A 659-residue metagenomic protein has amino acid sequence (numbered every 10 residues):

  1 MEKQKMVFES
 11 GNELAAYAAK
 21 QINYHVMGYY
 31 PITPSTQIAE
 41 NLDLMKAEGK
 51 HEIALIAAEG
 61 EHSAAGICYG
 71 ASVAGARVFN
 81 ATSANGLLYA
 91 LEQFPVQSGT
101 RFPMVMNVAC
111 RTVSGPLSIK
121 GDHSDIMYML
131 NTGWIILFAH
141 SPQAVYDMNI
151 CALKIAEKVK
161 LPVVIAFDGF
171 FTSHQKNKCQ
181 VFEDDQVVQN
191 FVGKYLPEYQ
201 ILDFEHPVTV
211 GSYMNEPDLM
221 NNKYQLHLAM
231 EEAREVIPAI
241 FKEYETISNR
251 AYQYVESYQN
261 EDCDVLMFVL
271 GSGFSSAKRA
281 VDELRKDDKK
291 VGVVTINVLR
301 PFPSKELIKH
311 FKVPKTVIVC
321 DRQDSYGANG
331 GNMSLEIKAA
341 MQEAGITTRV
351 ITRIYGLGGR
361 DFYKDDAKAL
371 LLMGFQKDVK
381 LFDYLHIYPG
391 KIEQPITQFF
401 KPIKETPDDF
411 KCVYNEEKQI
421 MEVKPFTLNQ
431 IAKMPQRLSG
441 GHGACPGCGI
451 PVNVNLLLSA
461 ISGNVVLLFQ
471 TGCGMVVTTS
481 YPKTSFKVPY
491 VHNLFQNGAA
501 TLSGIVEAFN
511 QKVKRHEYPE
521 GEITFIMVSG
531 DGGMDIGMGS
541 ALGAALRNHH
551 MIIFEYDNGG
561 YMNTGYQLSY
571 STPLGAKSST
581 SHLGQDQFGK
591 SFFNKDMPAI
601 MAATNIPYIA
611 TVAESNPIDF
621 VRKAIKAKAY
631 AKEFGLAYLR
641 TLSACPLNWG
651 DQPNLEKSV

Functional and structural regions predicted by a protein language model:
M1-Y128, G133, I150, G169 (+1 more regions): Thiamine diphosphate
S10-L14, K242-V265, K278: Glycine-/acidic-rich phosphate or pyrophosphate-binding loops and their flanking alpha/beta elements
L88-A90, P162, F167-Y199, P389-P402 (+1 more regions): Glycine/aspartate-rich loop-and-adjacent alpha/beta segment that forms the canonical ThDP
K120-G169, K194, I346-G358, N429-A432 (+2 more regions): Conserved thiamine diphosphate
V163-E256: Conformationally flexible catalytic loops at phosphate/diphosphate-handling active centers
S257, E261-K289, F302-K309: Redox- and metal-dependent alpha/beta enzyme cores, enriched for Fe-S-associated oxidoreductases and cofactor-handling
D321-T406: Peripheral docking tails and interdomain loops at the edges of cofactor- or intermediate-handling domains
K487-E633: Thiamine diphosphate
